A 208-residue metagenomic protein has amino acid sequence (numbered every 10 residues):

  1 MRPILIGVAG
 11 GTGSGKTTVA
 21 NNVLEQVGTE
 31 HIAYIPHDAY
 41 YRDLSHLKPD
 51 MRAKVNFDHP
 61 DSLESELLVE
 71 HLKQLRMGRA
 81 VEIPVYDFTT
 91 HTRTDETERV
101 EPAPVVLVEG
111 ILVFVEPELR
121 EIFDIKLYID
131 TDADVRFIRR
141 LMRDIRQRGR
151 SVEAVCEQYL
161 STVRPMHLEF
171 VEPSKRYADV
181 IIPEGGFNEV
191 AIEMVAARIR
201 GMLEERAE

Functional and structural regions predicted by a protein language model:
T12: The conserved Walker
K16: Conserved lysine of the Walker
V19: Hydrophobic positions on the alpha1 helix immediately C-terminal to the Walker A/P-loop
E25-A33: Post-Walker A helix-loop "phosphate-sensing" segment adjacent to the P-loop in P-loop NTPases
A33, R42-T90: Conserved nucleotide-sensing/catalytic segment adjacent to the nucleotide-binding pocket in NTP-handling enzymes
H71-V108, V113-F114, R200, R206: Phosphate-binding/switch loop-helix module in NTP-utilizing enzymes
T94-R148: ATP-dependent NMP and nucleoside kinases share a basic, alpha-helical "lid"
E101-P102, M142-I145, R164-E208: NTP-dependent small-molecule kinase module
